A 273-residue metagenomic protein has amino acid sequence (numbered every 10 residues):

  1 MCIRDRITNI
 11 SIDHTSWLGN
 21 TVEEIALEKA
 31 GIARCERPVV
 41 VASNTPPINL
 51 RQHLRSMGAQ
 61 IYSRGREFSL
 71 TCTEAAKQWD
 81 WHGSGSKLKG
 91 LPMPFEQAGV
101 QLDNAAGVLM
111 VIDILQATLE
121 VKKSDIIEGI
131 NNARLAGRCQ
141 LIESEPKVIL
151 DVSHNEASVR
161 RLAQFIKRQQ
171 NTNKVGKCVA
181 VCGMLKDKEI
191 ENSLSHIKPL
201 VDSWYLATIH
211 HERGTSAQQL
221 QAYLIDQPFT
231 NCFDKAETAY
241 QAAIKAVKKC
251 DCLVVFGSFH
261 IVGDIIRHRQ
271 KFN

Functional and structural regions predicted by a protein language model:
R4-P92, A105-S124: Acidic, Mg2+-coordinating active-site environments of NTP-dependent enzymes
R4-R6, I10-S11, T15, E24 (+1 more regions): Nucleotide phosphate-binding/pyrophosphate-handling subdomain across enzymes that bind or process nucleotide phosphates
V40, N44-Y62, T73, K77 (+3 more regions): C-terminal helical cap/extension that packs against the catalytic core of soluble nucleotide-cofactor enzymes
S43, R55-E74, F95-G99, D125-A133 (+5 more regions): Beta-strand->loop->alpha-helix junctions that form or flank phosphate-binding loops in nucleotide-handling enzymes
L115-Q116, I166, Q170, L224 (+2 more regions): Active-site catalytic pocket residues across diverse enzymes, especially alpha/beta-hydrolases
S258: Active-site-proximal loop/hinge segments that shape catalytic or ion-binding/gating pockets
